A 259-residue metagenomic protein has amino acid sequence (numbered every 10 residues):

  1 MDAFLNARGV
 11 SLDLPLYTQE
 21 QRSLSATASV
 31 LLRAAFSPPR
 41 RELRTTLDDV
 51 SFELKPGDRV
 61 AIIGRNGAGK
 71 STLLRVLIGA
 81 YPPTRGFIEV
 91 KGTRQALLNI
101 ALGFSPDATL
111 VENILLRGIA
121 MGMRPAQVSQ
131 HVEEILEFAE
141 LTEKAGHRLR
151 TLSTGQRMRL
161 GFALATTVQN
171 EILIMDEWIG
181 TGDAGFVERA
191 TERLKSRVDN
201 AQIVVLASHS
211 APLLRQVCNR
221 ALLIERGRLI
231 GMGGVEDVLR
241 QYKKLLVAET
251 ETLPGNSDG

Functional and structural regions predicted by a protein language model:
M1-T45, E236, K243-E251: Pre-NBD coupling/linker segments of ABC/ABC-like ATPases
N6, L12-L16, P56-A61, R65-A120: ABC ATPase nucleotide-binding domain signature region
P125, S129, I135-T151: Conserved ABC nucleotide-binding domain
V187-N200: Helical segment within the ABC ATPase nucleotide-binding domain
S208-H209: H-loop/switch region of ABC-family ATPase nucleotide-binding domains
Q216-L223: Conserved catalytic segment of ABC-fold P-loop ATPases
R226-G227, Y242: Conserved ABC ATPase "signature" C-loop
M232-G233: ABC ATPase "signature
